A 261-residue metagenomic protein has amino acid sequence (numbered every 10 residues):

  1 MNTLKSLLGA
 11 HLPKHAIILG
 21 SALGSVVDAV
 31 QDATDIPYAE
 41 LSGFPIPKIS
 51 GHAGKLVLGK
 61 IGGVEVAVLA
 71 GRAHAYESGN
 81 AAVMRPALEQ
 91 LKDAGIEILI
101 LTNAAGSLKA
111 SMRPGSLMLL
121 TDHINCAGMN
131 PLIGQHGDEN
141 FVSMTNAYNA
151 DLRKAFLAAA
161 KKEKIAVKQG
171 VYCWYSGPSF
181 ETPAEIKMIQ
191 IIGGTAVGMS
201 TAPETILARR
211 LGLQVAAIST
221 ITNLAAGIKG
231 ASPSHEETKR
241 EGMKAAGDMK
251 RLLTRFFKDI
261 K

Functional and structural regions predicted by a protein language model:
M1-M144: Metabolite-binding pocket within alpha/beta catalytic cores that recognizes anionic/polar moieties
T3, L7-A10, D151, A155-I165 (+1 more regions): Generic non-transmembrane alpha-helical segments
K92-G95, Q190, R209: Non-catalytic positions within long, well-ordered alpha-helices that form the structural scaffold/packing of enzyme
E97-I98, T195, Q214: Short acidic/polar active-site loop segments enriched in Thr and Asp
R153, A158-T195, I260: Active-site/ligand-binding-proximal alpha/beta "capping" segment
M199-E237: Zn-dependent metallopeptidase/amidohydrolase metal-coordination segment
A226-K261: His/Asp/Glu-rich mid-to-C-terminal helical/loop segments that flank catalytic regions of hydrolases
